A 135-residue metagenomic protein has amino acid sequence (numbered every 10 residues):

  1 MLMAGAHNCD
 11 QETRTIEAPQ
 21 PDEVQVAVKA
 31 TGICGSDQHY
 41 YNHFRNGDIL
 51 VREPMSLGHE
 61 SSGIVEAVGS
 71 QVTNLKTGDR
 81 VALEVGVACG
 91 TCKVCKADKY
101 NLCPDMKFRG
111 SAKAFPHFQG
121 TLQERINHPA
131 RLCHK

Functional and structural regions predicted by a protein language model:
M1-N8: Extracellular beta-rich ligand/substrate-recognition surface
A4, T15-I16, R52-G58, K113-F118: Short Gly/Pro-enriched turn/cap motifs at secondary-structure boundaries
Q11-T13, Q38, R52, R125: Well-ordered beta-strand positions in beta-sheet-rich domains
E17-T31, R45-K96: Glycine-rich beta-strand-centered segment in the early N-terminal region that forms part of a ligand/cofactor-binding
S36-N42: Cytochrome P450 core scaffold surrounding the K-helix E-X-X-R motif and the conserved "meander" helix-loop region
L50, C89-K135: NAD(P)H dinucleotide-binding glycine-rich loop of Rossmann-like/cofactor-binding domains, especially the beta1-alpha1
